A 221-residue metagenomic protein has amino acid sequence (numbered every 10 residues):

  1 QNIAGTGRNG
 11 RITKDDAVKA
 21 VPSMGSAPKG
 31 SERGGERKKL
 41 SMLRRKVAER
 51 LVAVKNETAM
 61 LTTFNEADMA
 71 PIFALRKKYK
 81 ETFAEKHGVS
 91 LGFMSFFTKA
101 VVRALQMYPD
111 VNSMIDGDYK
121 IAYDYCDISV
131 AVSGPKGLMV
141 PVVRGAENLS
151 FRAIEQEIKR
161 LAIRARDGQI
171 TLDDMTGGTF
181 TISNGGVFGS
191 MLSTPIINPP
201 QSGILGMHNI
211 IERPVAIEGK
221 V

Functional and structural regions predicted by a protein language model:
N2, T6-R11, D15-V221: C-terminal catalytic/motor cores of large multi-domain enzyme assemblies
